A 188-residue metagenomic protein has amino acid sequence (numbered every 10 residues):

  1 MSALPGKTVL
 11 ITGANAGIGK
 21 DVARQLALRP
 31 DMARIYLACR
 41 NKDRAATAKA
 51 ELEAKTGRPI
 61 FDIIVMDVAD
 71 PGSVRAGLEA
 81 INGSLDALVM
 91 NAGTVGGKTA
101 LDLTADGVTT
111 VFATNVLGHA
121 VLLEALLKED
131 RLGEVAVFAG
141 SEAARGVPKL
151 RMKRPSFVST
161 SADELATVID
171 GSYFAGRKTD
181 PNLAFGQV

Functional and structural regions predicted by a protein language model:
M1-V188: Rossmann-fold NAD(P)H-dependent dehydrogenase/reductase core
